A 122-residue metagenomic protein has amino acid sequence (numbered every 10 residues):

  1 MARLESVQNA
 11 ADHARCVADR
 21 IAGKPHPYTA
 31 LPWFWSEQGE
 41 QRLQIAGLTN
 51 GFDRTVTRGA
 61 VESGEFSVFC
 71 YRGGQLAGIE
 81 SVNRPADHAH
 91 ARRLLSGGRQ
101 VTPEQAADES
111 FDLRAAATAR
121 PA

Functional and structural regions predicted by a protein language model:
M1-P85: Mid-to-C-terminal Rossmann-like scaffold of FAD/NAD(P)H-dependent oxidoreductases
I21, N50, L95-G98, S110-L113: Alpha-helix boundary/capping residues
A30-L31, A91, D108: Flexible domain-boundary/linker segments
E37-I45, G97, R114-A119: Short amphipathic alpha-helical patches
E62, L94-G97, R120-P121: Short, charged/polar low-complexity linear motifs in solvent-exposed/disordered segments
V82, H90-R93, D112-A117: A general structural signal for short secondary-structure boundary/capping elements
P85-E104: A short, polar/charged loop-to-alpha-helix boundary motif
Q100-A122: Cysteine/selenocysteine-centered motifs that mediate thiol-based redox chemistry or coordinate metal-sulfur cofactors
